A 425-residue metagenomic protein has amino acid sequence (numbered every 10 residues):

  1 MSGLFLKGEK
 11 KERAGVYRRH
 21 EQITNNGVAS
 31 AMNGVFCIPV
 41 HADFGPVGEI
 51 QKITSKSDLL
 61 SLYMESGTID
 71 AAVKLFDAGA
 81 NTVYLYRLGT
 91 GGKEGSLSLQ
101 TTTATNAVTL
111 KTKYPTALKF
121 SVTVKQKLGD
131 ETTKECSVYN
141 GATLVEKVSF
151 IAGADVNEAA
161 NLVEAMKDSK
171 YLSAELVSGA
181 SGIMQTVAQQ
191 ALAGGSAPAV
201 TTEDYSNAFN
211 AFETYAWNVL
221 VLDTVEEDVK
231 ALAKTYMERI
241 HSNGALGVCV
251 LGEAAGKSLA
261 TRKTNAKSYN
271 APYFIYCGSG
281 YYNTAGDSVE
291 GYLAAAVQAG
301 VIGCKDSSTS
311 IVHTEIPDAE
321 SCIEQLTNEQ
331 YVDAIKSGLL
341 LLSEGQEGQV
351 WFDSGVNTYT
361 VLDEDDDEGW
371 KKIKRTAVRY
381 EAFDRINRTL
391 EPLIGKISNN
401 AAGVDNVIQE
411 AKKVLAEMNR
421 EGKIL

Functional and structural regions predicted by a protein language model:
M1-E94, G244-L246, L251-L425: Structured, hydrophobic secondary-structure cores that serve as assembly/anchoring elements
T82-S308: Extracellular Cys-Trp
